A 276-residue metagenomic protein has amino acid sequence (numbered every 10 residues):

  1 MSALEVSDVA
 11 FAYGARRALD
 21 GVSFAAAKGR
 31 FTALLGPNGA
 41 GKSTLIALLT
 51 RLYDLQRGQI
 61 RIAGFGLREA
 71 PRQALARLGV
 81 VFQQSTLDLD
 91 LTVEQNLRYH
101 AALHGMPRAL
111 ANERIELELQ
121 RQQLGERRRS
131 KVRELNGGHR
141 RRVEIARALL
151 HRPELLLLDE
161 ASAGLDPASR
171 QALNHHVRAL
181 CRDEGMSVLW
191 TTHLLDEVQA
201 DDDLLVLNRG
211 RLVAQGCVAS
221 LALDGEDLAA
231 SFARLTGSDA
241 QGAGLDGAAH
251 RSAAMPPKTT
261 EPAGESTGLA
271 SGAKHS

Functional and structural regions predicted by a protein language model:
G58-E69, A74: Conserved ABC transporter NBD signature motif
D90, K131-L135: Conserved ABC ATPase signature
R98, A102, A109-R127: Conserved ABC ATPase "signature" region
R152: Conserved catalytic motifs of ABC-family nucleotide-binding domains
L156-D159: Catalytic Walker B motif of ABC-type/P-loop ATPase nucleotide-binding domains
Q171-D183: Helical segment within the ABC ATPase nucleotide-binding domain
